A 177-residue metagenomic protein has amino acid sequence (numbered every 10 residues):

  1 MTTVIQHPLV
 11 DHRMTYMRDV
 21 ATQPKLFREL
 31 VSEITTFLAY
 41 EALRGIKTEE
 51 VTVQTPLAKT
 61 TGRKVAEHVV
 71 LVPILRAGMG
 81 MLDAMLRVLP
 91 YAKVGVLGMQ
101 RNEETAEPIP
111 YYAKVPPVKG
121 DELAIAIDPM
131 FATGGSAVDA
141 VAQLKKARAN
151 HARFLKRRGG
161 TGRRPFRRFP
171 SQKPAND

Functional and structural regions predicted by a protein language model:
M1-D177: PRPP-associated nucleotide enzymes
